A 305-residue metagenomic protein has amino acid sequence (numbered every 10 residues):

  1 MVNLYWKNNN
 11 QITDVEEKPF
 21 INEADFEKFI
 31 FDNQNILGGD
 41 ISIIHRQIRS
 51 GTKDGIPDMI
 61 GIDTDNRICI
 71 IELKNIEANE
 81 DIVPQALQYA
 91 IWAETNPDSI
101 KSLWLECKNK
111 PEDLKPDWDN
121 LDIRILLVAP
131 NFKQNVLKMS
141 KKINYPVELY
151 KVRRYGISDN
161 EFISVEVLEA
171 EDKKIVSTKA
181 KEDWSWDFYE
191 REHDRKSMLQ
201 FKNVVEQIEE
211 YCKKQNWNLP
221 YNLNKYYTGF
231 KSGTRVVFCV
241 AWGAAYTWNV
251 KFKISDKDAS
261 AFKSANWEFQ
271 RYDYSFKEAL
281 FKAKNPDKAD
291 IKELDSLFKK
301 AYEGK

Functional and structural regions predicted by a protein language model:
M1-K305: Charged, terminal alpha-helix-loop-beta segments that serve as non-catalytic nucleic-acid engagement and/or assembly
